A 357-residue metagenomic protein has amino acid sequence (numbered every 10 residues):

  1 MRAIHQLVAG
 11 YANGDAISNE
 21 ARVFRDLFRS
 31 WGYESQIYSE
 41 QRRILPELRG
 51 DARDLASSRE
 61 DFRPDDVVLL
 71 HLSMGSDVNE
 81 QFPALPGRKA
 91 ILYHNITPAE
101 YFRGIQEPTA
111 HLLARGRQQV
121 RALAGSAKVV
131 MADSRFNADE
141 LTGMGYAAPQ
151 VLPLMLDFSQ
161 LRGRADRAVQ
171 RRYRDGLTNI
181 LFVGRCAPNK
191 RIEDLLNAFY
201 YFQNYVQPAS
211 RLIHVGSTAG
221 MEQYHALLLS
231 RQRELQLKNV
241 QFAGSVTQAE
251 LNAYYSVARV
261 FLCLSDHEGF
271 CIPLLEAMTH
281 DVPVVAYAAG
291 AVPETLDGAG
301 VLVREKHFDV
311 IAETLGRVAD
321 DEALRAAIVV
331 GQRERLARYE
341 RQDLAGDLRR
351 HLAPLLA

Functional and structural regions predicted by a protein language model:
E40-R43, R211-A226: Glycosyltransferase donor-sugar binding loop
A110, A124-A165: Donor nucleotide-sugar binding/catalytic pocket of nucleotide-sugar-dependent glycosyltransferases
M131, R171-K190, L196-F199, I213: Conserved donor-binding/catalytic core segment of Leloir-type glycosyltransferases
H225-A249: Nucleotide-activated donor-binding/catalytic signature segment of Leloir-type glycosyltransferases, i.e., the conserved
A253-A258: Short alpha-helical donor nucleotide-sugar binding micro-motif in glycosyltransferases
D266: Aromatic "clamp/platform" in nucleotide-sugar-dependent glycosyltransferases that forms part of the donor/acceptor
L274, P283-A286: Short hydrophobic beta-strand element within catalytic cores of glycosyltransferases and related nucleotide-activated
V301-D309, R317-E322: Conserved acidic donor-binding segment of nucleotide-sugar-dependent glycosyltransferases
